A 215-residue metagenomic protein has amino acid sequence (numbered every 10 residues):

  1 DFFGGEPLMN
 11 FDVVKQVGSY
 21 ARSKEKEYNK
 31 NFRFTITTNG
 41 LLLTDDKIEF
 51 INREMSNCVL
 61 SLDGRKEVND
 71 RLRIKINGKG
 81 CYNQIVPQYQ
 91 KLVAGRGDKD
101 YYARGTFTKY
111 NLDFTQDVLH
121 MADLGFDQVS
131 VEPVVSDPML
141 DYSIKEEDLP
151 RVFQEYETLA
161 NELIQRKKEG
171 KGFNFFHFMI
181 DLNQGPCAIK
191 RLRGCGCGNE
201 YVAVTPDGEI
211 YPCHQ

Functional and structural regions predicted by a protein language model:
D1, N10-S136: Radical SAM/AdoMet-radical enzyme domain recognition
G4-G5: Short acidic donor-binding/metal-coordinating loop in glycosyltransferase active sites
L140-Q215: A C-terminal junction/extension of Radical SAM enzymes
